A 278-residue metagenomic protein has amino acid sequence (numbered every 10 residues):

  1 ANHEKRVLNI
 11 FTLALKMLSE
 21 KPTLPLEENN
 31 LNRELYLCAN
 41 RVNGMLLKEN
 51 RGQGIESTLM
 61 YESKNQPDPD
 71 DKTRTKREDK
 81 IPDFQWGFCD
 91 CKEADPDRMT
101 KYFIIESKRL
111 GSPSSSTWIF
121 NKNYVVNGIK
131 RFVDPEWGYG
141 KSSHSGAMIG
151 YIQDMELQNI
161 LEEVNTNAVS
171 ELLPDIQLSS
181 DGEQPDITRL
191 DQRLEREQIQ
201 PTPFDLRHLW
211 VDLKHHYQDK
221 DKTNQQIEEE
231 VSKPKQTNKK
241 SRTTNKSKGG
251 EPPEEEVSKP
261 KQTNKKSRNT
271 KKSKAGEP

Functional and structural regions predicted by a protein language model:
A1-N29, A39-N50, K72, W118-K122 (+4 more regions): C-terminal tail/extension regions appended to the core domain(s) of diverse proteins
V42-R77, D83-Q85: A short acidic/basic microdomain associated with nuclease active sites
K80-P82, F103, G146: Residue-level detector of short, conserved catalytic/binding motifs and their immediate flanks
P82-P96: Short amphipathic alpha-helices and their capping/turn segments at secondary-structure boundaries
F84, K101-S112: Conserved catalytic cores of phosphodiester-cleaving nucleases, focusing on short active-site segments
E93, S112-S114, E156-N159: Eukaryotic short linear interaction motifs
L110-P135: Mg2+/Mn2+-dependent nuclease catalytic core
